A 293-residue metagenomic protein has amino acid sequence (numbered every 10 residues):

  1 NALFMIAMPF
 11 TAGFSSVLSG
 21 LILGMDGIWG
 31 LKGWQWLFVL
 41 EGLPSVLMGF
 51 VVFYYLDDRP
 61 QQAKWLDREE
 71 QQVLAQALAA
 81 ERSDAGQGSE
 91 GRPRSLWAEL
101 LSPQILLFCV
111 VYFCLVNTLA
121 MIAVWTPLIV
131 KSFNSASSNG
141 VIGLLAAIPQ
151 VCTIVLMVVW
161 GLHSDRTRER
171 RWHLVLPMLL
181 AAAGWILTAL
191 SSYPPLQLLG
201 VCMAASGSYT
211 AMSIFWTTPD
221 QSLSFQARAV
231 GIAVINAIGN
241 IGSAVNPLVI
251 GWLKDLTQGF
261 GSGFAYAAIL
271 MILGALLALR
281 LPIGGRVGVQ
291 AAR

Functional and structural regions predicted by a protein language model:
N1-L23, P44-S45, N236-N246: Glycine-rich segments within core transmembrane alpha-helices of 12-TM secondary carriers
A2-L3, G33, V141, A227-V234: Cytoplasmic loop-to-transmembrane helix junctions
F4, G30-L96, R280-A291: Central mid-sequence intracellular linker of multi-pass
L18-I28, V130-K131, H163-D165, I250-Q258: Interfacial helix-cap and linker-helix signal at transmembrane-aqueous boundaries of multi-pass secondary transporters
G24-G42, W252-I269: A membrane-interface helix-boundary motif in multi-pass transporters
W97-G161, M212, W216, N246-P247: Extracytoplasmic gate region of multi-pass secondary transporters
R168-T218: C-terminal transmembrane helical hairpin of 12-TM major facilitator-type secondary transporters
T218-A229: Paired intracellular helix-loop junctions of major facilitator superfamily
